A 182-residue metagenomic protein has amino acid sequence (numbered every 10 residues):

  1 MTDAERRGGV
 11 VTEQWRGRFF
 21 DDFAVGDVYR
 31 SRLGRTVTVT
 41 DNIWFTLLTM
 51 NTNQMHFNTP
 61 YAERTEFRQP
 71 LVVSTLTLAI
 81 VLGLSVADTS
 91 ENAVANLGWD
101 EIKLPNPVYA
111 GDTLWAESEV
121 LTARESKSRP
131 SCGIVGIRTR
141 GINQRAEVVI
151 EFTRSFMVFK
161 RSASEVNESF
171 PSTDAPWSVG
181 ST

Functional and structural regions predicted by a protein language model:
T2-G98, R161-T182: Hot-dog-fold acyl-thioester-processing enzymes
T2-V25, L104, V108-T113, E117-T182: HotDog/MaoC-like acyl-thioester-processing domains
D100-I102: Conserved interaction-surface patches within small, structured recognition/assembly domains
